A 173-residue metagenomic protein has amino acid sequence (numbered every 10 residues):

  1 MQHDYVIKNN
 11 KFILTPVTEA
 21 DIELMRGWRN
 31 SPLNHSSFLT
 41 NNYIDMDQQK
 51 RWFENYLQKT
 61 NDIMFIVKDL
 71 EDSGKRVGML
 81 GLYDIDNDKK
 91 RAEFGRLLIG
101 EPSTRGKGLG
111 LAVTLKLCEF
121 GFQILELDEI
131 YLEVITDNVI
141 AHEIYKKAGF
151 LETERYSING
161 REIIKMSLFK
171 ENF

Functional and structural regions predicted by a protein language model:
M1-R51, N172: A short, well-structured alpha-helix characteristic of acyl/acetyltransferase catalytic modules
I7, E19, N42-P102: Acetyl-CoA-dependent GNAT
M79, T153-R155: Residue-level detector of high-confidence beta-strand sites
D84-G95, R105, I124-E129, G160-E162: A conserved beta-turn-beta hairpin within the catalytic core of GNAT-like acetyltransferases that forms part
G106-F120, E143-K147: Conserved acetyl-CoA-binding loop-helix of GNAT-fold acetyltransferases
D128, I135-V139, A148, R155-F173: C-terminal "cap" of GNAT-fold acetyltransferases
